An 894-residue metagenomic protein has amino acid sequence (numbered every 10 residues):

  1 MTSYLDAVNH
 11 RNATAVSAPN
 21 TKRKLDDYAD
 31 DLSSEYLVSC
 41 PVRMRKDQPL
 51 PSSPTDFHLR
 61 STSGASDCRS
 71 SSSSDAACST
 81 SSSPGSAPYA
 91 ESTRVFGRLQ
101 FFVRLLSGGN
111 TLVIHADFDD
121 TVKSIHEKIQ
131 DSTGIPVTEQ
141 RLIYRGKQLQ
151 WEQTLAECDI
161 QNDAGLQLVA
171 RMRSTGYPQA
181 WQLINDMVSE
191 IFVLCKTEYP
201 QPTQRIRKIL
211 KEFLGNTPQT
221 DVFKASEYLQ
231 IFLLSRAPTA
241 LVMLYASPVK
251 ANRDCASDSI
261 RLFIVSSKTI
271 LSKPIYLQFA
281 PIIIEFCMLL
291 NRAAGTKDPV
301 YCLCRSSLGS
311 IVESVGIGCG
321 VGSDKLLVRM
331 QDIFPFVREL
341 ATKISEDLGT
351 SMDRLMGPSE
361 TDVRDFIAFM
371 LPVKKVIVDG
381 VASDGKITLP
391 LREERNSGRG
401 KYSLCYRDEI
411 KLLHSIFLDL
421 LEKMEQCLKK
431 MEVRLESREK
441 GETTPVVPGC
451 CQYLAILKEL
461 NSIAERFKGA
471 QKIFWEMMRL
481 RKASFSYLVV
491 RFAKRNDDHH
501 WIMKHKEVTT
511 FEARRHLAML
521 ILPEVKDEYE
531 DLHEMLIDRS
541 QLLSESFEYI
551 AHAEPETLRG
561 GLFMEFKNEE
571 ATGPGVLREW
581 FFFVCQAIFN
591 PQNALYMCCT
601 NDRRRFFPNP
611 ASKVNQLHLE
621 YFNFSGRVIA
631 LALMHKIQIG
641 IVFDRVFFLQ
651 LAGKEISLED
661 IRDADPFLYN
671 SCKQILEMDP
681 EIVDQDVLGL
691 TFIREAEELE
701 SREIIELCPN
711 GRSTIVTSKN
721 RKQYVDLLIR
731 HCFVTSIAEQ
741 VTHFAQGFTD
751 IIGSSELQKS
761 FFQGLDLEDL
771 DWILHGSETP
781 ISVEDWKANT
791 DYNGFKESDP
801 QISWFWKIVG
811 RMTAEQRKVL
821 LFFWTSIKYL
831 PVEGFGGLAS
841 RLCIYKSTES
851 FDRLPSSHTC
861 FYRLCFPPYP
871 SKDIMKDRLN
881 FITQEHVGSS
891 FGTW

Functional and structural regions predicted by a protein language model:
L5-Q48, S53-D56, R60-S66, S70-S71 (+10 more regions): Long, low-complexity, acidic Ser/Pro/Gly-rich intrinsically disordered regulatory segments
P88-E91, V113, G794: Short, intrinsically disordered linker segments that flank or connect zinc-binding domains
F96-F102, L112: Short structural boundary motif marking the start of a folded domain
L106-E127, L149-Q153: Short, contiguous acidic and Ser/Thr-rich linear segments
H115-Q140, D163, V584: Short amphipathic, charge-patterned alpha-helical segments
T138, P358-T361, L391-W894: Long, Ser/Thr/Pro/Gly-rich and/or acidic low-complexity regions in intracellular
R145-R171: Eukaryotic mixed-charge, acidic/polar low-complexity intrinsically disordered regions
